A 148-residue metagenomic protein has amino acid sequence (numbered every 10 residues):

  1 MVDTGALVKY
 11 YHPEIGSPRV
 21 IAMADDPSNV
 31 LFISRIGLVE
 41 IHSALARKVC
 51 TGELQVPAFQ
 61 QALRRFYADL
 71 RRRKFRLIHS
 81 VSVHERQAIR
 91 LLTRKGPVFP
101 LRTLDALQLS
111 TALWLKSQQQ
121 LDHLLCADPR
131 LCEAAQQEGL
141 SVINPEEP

Functional and structural regions predicted by a protein language model:
M1-G37, L45-Q61, E147-P148: Short, well-structured N-terminal submotif of metal-dependent ribonuclease cores
S34, I78-S80, P145: Conserved beta-strand termini and adjacent loop/short-helix elements that scaffold enzyme active sites in alpha/beta
R47, T51-S82: Helix-adjacent hinge/juxtasegments
K74-R130: Active-site neighborhoods of divalent-metal-dependent phosphate/nucleic-acid chemistry enzymes
Q120, R130-E133, Q137-E147: C-terminal binding/interaction regions
